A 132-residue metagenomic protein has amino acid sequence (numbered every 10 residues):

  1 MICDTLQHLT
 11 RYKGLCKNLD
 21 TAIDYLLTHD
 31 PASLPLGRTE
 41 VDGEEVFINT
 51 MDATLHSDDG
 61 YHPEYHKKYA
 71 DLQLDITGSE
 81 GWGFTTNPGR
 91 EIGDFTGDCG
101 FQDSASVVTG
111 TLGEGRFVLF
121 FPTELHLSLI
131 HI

Functional and structural regions predicted by a protein language model:
M1-T50, H62: A short, N-terminal "cap"/entry segment at the start of jelly-roll beta-barrel domains of the cupin/DSBH fold
V41-I48, S79-D94: Short beta-strand/loop turn elements enriched in aromatics
D42-E44, K68, L112: Short, basic and Ser/Thr-rich N-terminal targeting/leader segments
F47-Y69, S79: Long amphipathic N-terminal alpha/beta scaffold segment
K67-E80, P88, G97: Short, conserved beta-strand element in jelly-roll/cupin
S79-G83, F117, L125: Short beta-strand segments in beta-sandwich/barrel cores
R90-D94, F101, S106-L119: Short acidic-glycine-tyrosine-enriched beta hairpin
I130-I132: Conserved small/polar residues in nucleotide/adenosyl-binding loops
